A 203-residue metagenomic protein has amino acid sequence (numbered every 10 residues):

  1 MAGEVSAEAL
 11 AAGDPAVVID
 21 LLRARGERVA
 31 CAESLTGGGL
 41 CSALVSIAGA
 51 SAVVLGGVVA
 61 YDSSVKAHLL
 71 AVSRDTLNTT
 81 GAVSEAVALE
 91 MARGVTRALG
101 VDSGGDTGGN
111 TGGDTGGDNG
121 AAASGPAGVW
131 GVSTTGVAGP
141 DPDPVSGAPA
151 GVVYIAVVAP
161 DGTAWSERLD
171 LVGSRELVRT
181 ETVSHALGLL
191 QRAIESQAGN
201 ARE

Functional and structural regions predicted by a protein language model:
M1-E203: Short alpha-helical segments enriched in small residues
